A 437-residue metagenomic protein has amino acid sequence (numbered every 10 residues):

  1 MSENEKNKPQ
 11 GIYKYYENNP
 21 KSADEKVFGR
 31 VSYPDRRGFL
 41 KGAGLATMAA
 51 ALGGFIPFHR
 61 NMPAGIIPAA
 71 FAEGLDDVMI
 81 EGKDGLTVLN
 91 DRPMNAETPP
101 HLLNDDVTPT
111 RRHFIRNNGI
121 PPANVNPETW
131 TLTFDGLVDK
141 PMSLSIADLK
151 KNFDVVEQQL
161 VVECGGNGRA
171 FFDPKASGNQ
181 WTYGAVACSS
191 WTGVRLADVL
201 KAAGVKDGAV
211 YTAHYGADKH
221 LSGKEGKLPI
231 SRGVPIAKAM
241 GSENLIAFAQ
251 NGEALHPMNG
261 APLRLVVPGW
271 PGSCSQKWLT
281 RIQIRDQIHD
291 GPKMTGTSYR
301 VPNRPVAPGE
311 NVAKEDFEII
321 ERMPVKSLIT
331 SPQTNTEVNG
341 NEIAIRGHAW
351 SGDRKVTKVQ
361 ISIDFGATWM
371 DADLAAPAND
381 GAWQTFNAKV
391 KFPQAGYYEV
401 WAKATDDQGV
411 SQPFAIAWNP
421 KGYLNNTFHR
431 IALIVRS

Functional and structural regions predicted by a protein language model:
M1-G38, R60-M62: N-terminal secretory signal peptides
M1-Q10, L52, R60-E73, R436-S437: Basic/polar N-terminal segments that are highly enriched at the extreme N-terminus, encompassing both cleavable
M1-S2, L45, F134: Contiguous N-terminal and early-domain "leader" segments and peripheral loops that mark the onset or edge of a domain
K21, R30, A46-T47, P93-P100: N-terminal accessory segment at the very beginning of proteins
E25, T47-A49, G204, S273: Short amphipathic alpha-helical segments with coiled-coil-like heptad repeat character
G38-A64: N-terminal export signals
G65-S437: Structured, non-membrane catalytic/scaffold regions adjacent to prosthetic-group chemistry
